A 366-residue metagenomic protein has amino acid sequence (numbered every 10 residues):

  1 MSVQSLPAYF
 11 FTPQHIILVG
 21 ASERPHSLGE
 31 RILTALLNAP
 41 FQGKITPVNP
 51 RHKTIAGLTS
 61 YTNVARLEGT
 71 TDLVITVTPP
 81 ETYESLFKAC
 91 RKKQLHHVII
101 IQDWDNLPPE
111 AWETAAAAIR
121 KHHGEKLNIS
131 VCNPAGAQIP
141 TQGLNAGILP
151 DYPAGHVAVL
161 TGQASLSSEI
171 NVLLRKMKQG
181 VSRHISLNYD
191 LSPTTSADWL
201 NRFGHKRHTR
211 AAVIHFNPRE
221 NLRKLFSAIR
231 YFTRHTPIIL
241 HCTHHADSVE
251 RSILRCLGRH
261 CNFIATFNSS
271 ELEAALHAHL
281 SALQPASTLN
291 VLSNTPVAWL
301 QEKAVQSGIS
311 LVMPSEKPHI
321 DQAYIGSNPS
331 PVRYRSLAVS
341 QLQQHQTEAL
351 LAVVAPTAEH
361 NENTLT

Functional and structural regions predicted by a protein language model:
M1-T366: Catalytic-core regions of core metabolic enzymes, especially those transforming organic acids/acyl-group intermediates
